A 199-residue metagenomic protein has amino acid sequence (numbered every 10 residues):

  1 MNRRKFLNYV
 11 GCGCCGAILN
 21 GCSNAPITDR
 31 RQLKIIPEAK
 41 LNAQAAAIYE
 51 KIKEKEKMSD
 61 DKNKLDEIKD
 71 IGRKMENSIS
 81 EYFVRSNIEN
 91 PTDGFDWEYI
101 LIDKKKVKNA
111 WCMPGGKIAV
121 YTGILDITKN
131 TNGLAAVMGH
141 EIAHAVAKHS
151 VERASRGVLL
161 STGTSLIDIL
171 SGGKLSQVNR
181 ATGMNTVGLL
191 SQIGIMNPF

Functional and structural regions predicted by a protein language model:
N2-F199: A Zn2+-metalloprotease active-site environment signal
